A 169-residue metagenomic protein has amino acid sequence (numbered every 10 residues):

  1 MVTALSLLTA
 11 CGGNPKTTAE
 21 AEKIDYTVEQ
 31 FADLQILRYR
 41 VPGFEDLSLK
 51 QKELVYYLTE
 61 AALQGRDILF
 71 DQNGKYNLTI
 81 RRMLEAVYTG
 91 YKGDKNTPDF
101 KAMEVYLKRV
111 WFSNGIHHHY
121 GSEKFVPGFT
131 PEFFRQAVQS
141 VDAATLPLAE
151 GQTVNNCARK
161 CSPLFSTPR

Functional and structural regions predicted by a protein language model:
M1-V2: Sec-dependent signal peptide recognition, specifically the positively charged N-region followed immediately by
S6-A10: C-terminal motif of bacterial Sec signal peptides marking the signal peptidase cleavage site
G12-N14: Bacterial signal peptide processing site
T17-E20: N- or domain-start disorder-to-order transition segments that initiate the globular core
E22-R169: N-terminal helix-rich structural modules
